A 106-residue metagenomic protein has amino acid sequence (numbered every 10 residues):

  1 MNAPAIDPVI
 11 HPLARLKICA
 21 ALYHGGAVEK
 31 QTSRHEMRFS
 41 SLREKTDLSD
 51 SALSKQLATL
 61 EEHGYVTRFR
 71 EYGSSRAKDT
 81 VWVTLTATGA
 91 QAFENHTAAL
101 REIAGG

Functional and structural regions predicted by a protein language model:
N2-A52, Y65, G73: N-terminal helix-turn-helix DNA-binding core of bacterial DNA-binding proteins
A27, W82-G106: Conserved segment of winged-helix/HTH DNA-binding domains
T46, L57, F93, T97: Short amphipathic alpha-helical/adjacent loop interface patches that line ligand and macromolecule-binding sites
L53-H63: Basic amphipathic alpha-helical segments that dock to polyanions
E61-K78, T84: Beta-hairpin "wing" of winged helix-turn-helix
